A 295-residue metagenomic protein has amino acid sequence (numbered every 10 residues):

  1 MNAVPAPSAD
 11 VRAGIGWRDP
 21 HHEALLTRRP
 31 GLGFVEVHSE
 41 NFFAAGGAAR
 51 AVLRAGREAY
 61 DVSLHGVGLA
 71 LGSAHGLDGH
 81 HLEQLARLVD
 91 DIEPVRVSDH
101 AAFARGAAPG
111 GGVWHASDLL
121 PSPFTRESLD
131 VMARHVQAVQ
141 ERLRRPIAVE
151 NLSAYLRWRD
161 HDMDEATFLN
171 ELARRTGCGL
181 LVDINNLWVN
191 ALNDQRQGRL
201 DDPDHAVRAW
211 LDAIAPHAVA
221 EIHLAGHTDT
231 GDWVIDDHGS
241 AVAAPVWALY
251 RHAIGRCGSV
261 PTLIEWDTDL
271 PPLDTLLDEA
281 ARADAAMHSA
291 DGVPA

Functional and structural regions predicted by a protein language model:
M1-R87, A295: N-terminal pre-domain/capping segments
V11-W17, G33-V37, V62-H65, V95-D99 (+4 more regions): Hydrophobic faces of well-ordered beta-strands that scaffold small-molecule active sites in alpha/beta enzyme cores
R18-P20, H38-F42, V67-A70, H100-A102 (+4 more regions): Active-site beta-loop-alpha junctions enriched in small/polar residues
A24-P30, G46-L64, H80-V95, Q137-R142 (+3 more regions): Acidic (Asp/Glu)-rich catalytic clusters
A44-G46, G76, L120-L129, N190-C257: Gly/Pro-rich active-site loop or hairpin
D78-L180: Active-site acidic/histidine proton-transfer and metal-coordination neighborhood in alpha/beta enzyme cores
Q140-W233: Acidic/histidine-rich catalytic cores of soluble enzymes
L273-P294: C-terminal helical cap(s) of enzyme catalytic domains, especially alpha/beta-barrels
